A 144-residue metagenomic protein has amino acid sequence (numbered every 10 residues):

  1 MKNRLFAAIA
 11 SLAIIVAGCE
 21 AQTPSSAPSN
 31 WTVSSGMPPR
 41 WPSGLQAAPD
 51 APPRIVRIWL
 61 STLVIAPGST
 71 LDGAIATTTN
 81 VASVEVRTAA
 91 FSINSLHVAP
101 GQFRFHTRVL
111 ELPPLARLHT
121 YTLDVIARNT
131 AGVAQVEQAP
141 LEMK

Functional and structural regions predicted by a protein language model:
V16-G18: C-terminal motif of bacterial Sec signal peptides marking the signal peptidase cleavage site
E20-Q22: Bacterial signal peptide processing site
P24-L71, A76: Short, compositionally biased P/S/T/A/G/V-rich stretches that sit at domain boundaries
A76-A82: Short proline/glycine-enriched turn/loop motifs at strand-loop junctions of beta-rich domains
A99-L110: Aromatic sugar-binding surface patches on proteins that engage polysaccharides or sugar-phosphate polymers
E111-H119: Surface-exposed, short loops/turns at beta-strand junctions within beta-sandwich domains
V125-A127: Conserved structural position at the C-terminal beta-strand of extracellular beta-sandwich adhesion modules
V133-E142: Edge beta-strands of extracellular beta-sandwich domains
